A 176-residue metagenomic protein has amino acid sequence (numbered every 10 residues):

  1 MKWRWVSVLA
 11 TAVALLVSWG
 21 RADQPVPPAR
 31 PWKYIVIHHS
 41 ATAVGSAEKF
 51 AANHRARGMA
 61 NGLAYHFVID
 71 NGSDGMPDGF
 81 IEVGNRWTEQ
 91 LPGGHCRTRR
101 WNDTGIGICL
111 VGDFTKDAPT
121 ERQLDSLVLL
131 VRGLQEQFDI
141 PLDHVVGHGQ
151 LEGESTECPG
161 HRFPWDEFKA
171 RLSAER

Functional and structural regions predicted by a protein language model:
K2-V36, N71-D74, I81-E82, D103-T104 (+1 more regions): Basic/polar, cationic surfaces and motifs that engage anionic cell-wall and phosphate/carboxylate ligands
P25-E89: Short, conserved "active-site rim" segments that organize catalytic pockets and cofactor/ligand binding
H38-H39, H54, H66, H95 (+3 more regions): Histidine (H) residue identity feature
L91-G107: Active-site microenvironments of hydrolase-like enzyme catalytic domains
